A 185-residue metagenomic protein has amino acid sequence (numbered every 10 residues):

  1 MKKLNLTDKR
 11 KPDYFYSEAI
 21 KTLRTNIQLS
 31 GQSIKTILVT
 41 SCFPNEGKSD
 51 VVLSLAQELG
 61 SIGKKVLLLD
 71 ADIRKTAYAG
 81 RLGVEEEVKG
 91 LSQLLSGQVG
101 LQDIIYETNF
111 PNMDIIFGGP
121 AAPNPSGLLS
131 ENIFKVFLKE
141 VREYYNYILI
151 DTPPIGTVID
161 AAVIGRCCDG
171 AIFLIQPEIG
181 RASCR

Functional and structural regions predicted by a protein language model:
K2-S17, K21, T25-Q32, S41-E46 (+4 more regions): P-loop/Walker-type NTP enzyme "switch/lid" segment
L38-T40, F117-G118, I150-D151, F173-P177: Conserved beta-strand segments of the P-loop GTPase G domain that flank and frequently precede/overlap
S49: Walker A/P-loop
S61-L67: Helical hairpin unit composed of two closely spaced alpha helices linked by a short loop
V66, I148, A171: Hydrophobic anchor at the start of a short beta-strand that flanks the dinucleotide cofactor-binding loop
I159-E178: Inter-motif core of Ras-like GTPase G domains
A182-C184: Conserved small/polar residues in nucleotide/adenosyl-binding loops
